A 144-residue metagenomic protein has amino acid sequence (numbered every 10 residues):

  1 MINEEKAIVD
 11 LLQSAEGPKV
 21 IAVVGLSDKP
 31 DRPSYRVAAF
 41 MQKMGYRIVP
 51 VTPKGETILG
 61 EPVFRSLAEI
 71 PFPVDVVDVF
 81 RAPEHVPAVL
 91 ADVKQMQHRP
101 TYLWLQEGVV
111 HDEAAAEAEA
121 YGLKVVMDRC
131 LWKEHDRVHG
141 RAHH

Functional and structural regions predicted by a protein language model:
M1-A7, T57-F72, D78-L90: Glycine-rich, highly charged phosphate/nucleotide-binding loops
M1-K54, L59: Hydrophobic, well-ordered beta-alpha structural blocks that scaffold small-molecule cofactor pockets
V20, D75-V76, Y102: Structural motif
G55, E107-V110, R129-K133: Short, acidic/turn-prone active-site loops that include or flank metal/cofactor- and phosphate-binding residues
I58-E61, D75, E113-A116, E134-R141: Short, charged, surface-exposed secondary-structure boundary motifs
M96-A118: ADP-ribose/adenylate-binding Rossmann-like module
G122-H144: Active-site capping/gating segments
